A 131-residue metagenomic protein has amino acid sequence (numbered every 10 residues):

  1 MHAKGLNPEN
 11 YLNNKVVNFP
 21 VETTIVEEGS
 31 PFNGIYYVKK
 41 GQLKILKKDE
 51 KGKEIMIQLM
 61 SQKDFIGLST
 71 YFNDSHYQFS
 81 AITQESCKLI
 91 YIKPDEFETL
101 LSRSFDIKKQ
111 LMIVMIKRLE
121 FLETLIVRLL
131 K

Functional and structural regions predicted by a protein language model:
M1-V21: Short proline/glycine- and basic residue-enriched helix-capping loop/turn segments at helix->loop/beta transitions
Y11-L12, Q58-I116: Cyclic-nucleotide recognition modules
K15, E22, K53-M56, L68 (+3 more regions): Glycine-rich, flexible loop/turn motifs
V17-N18, A81, L119: Short, flexible turn/loop "capping" segments at secondary-structure junctions
T23-E85: Cyclic nucleotide-binding regulatory domains
K109-K131: Polybasic "coupling" helices that flank or enter modular domains
